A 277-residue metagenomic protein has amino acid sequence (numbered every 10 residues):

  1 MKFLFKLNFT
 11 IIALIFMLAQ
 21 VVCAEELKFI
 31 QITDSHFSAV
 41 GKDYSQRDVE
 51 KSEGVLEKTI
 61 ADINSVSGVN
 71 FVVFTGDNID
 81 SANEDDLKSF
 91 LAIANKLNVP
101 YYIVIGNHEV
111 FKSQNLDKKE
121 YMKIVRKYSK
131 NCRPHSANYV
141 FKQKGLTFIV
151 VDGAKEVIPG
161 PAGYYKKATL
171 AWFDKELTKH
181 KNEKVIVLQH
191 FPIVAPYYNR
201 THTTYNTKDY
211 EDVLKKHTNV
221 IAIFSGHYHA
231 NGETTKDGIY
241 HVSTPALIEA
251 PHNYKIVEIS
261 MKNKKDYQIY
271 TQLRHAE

Functional and structural regions predicted by a protein language model:
M1-L7: Positively charged n-region of N-terminal signal peptides that target proteins for export
N8-A19: Bacterial N-terminal signal peptides
C23-D85: N-terminal active-site segment of His-dependent metallophosphoesterases
E26-G41, G145-K155, I186-L188, Y240-P245 (+1 more regions): Active-site-proximal beta-strand elements of phosphoester/diester hydrolases
Q31-T33, F71-D77, Y101-N107, I186-Q189 (+2 more regions): Active-site neighborhood of phospho(di)ester-bond hydrolases with catalytic His/Asp-centered motifs
Y44-S45, I158, A162-K166, H180-S225: Active-site-proximal segments of metal-dependent phosphoesterases and phosphodiesterases across multiple
A82, V194-Y197, G232: Short, solvent-exposed loop/turn segments at secondary-structure junctions
E84-D174, K179, D209-N219, A230-I269: Extended active-site neighborhood of metal-dependent phosphoesterases/phosphodiesterases
